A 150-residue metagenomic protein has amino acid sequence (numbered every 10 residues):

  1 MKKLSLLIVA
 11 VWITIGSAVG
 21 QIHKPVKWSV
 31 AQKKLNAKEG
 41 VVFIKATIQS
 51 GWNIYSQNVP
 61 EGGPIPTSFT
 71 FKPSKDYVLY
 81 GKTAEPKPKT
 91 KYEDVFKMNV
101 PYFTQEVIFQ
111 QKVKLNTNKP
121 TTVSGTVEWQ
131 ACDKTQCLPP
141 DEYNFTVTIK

Functional and structural regions predicted by a protein language model:
M1-H23: Bacterial Sec-dependent N-terminal signal peptides
V19-K150: Extracellular/lumen-exposed scaffold segments
